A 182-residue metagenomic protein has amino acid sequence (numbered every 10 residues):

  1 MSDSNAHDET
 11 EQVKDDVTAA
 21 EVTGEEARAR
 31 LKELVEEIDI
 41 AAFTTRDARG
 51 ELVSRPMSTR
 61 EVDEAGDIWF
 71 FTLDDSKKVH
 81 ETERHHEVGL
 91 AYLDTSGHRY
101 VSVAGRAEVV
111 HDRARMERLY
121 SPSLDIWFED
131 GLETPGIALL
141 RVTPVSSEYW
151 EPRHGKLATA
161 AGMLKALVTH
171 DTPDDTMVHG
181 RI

Functional and structural regions predicted by a protein language model:
S2-V22, E133-I182: C-terminal edge-of-domain segments
A20-I40: Short, basic/aromatic recognition patches
E33-R49, V88-Y92: A short, Trp-centered hydrophobic/proline-enriched beta-strand micro-motif
G50-P56: A positional/architectural concept
M57-E61: A short, well-structured catalytic beta-strand-centered motif of the EAL phosphodiesterase domain for c-di-GMP
E64-W69: Short active-site oxyanion
F71-L73, L93: Short His-Asn-centered micro-motif
K78-S146: Short, structured beta-strand-loop surface elements
